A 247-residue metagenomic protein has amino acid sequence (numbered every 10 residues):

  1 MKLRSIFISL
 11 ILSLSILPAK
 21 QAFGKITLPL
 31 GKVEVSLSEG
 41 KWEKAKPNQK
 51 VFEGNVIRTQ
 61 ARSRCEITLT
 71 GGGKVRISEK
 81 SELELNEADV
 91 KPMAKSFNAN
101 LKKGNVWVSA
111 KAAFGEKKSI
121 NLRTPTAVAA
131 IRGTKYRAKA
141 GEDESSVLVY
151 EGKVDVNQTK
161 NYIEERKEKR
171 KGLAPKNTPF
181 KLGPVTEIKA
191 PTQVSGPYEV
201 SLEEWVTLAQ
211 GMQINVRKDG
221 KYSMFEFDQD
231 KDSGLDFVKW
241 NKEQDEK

Functional and structural regions predicted by a protein language model:
L3-L10, L14, A19-A22, K41-P47 (+5 more regions): C-terminal interaction modules
K20-K25, G31: Short structural boundary motif marking the start of a folded domain
L30-K41: Short beta-strand segments and strand-loop junctions that repeat across beta-rich extracellular domains
K41, E84-L85, V128-A138: Conserved short histidine dyad/triad with adjacent acidic residue
R64, L69-A113, K117, R132 (+1 more regions): Contiguous beta-sheet cores, especially beta-hairpins with glycine/small-residue-rich turns and Gly-(small hydrophobic)
